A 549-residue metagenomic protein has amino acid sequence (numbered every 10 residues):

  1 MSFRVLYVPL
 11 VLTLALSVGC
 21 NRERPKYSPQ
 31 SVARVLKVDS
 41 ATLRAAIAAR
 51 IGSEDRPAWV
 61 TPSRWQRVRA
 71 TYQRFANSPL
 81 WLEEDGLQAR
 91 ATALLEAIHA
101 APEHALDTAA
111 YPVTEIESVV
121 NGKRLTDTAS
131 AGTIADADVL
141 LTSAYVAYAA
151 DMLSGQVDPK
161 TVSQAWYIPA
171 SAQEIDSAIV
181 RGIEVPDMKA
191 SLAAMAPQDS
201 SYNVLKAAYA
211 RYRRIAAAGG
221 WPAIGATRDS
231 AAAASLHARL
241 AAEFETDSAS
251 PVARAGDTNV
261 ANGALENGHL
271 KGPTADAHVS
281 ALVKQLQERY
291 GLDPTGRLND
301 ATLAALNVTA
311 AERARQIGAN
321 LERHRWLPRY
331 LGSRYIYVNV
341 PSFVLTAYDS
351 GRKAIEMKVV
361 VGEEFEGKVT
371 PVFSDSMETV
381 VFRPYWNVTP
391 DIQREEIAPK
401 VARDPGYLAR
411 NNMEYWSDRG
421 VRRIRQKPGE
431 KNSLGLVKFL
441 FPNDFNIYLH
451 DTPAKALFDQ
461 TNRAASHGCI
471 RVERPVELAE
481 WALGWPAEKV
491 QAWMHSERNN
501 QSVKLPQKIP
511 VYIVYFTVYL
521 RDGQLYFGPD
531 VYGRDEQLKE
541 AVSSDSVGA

Functional and structural regions predicted by a protein language model:
M1-V5: Positively charged n-region of N-terminal signal peptides that target proteins for export
Y7-S17: Bacterial N-terminal signal peptides
G19-R69, V139, S143-A147, W166 (+1 more regions): Well-ordered beta-sheet/strand-loop patches within structured domains
N21-R124: Zn2+-dependent metallopeptidase catalytic domains
S53, S78, A101-H104, G122 (+5 more regions): Surface-exposed polar/charged interaction patches
W59, W81, D85, G132-A135 (+2 more regions): Charge-dense, low-complexity intrinsically disordered segments
S78-W81, H104, D158, T246 (+2 more regions): A general structural signal for well-ordered secondary-structure junctions
H104-A170: Mature extracellular/secreted ectodomains of secretory-pathway proteins
